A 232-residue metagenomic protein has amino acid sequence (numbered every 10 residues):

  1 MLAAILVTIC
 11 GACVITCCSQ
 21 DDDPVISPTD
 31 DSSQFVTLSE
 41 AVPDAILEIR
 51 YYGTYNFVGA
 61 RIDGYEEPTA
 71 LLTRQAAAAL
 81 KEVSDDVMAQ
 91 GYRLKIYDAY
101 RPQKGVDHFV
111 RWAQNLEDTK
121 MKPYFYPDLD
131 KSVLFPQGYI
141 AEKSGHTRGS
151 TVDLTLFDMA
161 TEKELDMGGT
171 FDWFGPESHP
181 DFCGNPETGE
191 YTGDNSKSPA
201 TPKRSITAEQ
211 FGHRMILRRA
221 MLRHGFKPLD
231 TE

Functional and structural regions predicted by a protein language model:
L2-A3, R214: Intrinsic structural disorder
A3-C13: Bacterial N-terminal signal peptides
C18-A99, V106-D107, R111-T231: Extracytoplasmic cell-surface/polysaccharide-interacting catalytic and binding patches
